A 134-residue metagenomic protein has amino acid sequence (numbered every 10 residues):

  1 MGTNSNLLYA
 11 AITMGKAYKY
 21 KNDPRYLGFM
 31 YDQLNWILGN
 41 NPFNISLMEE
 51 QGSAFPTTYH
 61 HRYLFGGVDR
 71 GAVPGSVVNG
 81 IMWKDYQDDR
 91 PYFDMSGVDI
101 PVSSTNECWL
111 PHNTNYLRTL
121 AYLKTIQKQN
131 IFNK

Functional and structural regions predicted by a protein language model:
M1-K134: Aromatic (Trp/Tyr) and acidic
